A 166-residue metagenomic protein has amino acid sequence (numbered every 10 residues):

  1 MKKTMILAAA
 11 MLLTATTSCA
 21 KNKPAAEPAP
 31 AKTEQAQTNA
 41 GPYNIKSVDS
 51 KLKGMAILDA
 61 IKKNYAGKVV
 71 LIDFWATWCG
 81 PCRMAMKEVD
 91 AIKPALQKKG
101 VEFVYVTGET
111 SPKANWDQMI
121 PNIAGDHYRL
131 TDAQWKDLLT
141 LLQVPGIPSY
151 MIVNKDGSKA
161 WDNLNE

Functional and structural regions predicted by a protein language model:
M1-L52: N-terminal targeting signals for export/organelle localization
D49-V70: A short beta-strand-turn-helix
K68-V70, F74-W78, G146: Short pre-active-site segment immediately N-terminal to redox-active cysteine/selenocysteine motifs in thiol-based
F74-A91: Conserved redox-active cysteine motifs that mediate thiol-disulfide chemistry, especially di-cysteine Cys-X(1-2)-Cys
K99-A114, A124-A133: Thiol-based oxidoreductase modules, predominantly thioredoxin-like and allied folds used for disulfide exchange
K113-G125, L139-P145: Structural alpha/beta surface segment adjacent to cysteine/selenocysteine redox centers across thiol/disulfide enzymes
A133-E166: Thiol/disulfide oxidoreductase modules built on the thioredoxin-like
